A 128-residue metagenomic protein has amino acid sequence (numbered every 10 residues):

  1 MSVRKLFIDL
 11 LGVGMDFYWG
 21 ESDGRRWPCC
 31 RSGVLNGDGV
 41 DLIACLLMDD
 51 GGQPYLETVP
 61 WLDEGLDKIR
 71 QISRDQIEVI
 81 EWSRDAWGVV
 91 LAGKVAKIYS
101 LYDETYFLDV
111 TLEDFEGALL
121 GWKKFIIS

Functional and structural regions predicted by a protein language model:
M1-C45: Charge-rich, low-complexity N-terminal segments
R26-G33, V79-I80, V95-S100, W122 (+1 more regions): Short, well-ordered strand-loop elements centered on a beta-strand within folded domains, enriched for acidic residues
C30, L66-R70, S128: Generic hydrophobic, helix-prone segments enriched in Leu/Val/Ile
R31, N36-D49, S100, F107-D114: Short amphipathic beta-strand/extended segments with alternating polar/hydrophobic composition
V40-K68, S73: Short, well-structured hydrophobic secondary-structure segments
P60-D114: Amphipathic protein-protein interaction modules
V110-S128: Mixed-charge, glycine-accented linear interaction segment located at domain edges/termini
